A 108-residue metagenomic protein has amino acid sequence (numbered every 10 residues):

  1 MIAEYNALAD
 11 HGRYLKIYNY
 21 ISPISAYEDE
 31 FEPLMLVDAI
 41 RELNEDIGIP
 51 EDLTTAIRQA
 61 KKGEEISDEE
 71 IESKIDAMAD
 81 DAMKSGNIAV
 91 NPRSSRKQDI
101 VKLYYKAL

Functional and structural regions predicted by a protein language model:
I2-A7: Glycine- and Gly-Pro-enriched alpha-helical subdomains that act as flexible, kink-prone "lid/hinge" or packing modules
A9-Y14: N-terminal amphipathic alpha-helical segments
L15-L108: C-terminal charged capping/lid subdomain of soluble metabolic enzymes
